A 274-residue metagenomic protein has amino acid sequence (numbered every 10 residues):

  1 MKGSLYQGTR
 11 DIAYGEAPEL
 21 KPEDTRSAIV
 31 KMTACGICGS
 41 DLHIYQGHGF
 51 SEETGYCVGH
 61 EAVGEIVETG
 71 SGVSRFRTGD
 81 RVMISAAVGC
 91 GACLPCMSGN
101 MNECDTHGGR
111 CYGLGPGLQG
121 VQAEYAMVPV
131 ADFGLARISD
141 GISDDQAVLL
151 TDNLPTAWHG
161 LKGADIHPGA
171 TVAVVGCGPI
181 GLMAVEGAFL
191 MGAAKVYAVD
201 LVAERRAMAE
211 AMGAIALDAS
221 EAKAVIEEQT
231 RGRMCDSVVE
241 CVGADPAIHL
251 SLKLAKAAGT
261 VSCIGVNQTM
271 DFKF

Functional and structural regions predicted by a protein language model:
P18-C35, H48-M97, S139-G141: Glycine-rich beta-strand-centered segment in the early N-terminal region that forms part of a ligand/cofactor-binding
R81, T171, G259-T260: Short glycine-centered segments of the SAM/dcSAM-binding site in methyltransferase folds
A92-V175: NAD(P)H dinucleotide-binding glycine-rich loop of Rossmann-like/cofactor-binding domains, especially the beta1-alpha1
R137-E221: Mid-domain Rossmann-like dinucleotide-binding core that forms the NAD(H)/NADP(H) cofactor-binding site
A193, Y197, A211, D245-F274: Glycine-rich phosphate-binding loop and adjacent beta-alpha segment of Rossmann(oid) nucleotide-cofactor-binding
A222-G232: Short amphipathic alpha-helix with an adjacent loop that forms part of the alpha/beta core around
C235-V239: Short SAM/SAH-binding signature in class I
